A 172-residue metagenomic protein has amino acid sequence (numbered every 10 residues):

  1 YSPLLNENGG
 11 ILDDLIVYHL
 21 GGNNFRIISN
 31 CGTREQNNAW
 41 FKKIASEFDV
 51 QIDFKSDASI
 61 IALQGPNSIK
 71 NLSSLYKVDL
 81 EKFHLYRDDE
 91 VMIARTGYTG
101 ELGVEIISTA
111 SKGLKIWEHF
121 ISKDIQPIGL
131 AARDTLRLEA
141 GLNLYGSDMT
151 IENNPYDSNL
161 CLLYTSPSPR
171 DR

Functional and structural regions predicted by a protein language model:
Y1-L5, G10-L12, A131: Acidic, proline/glycine-enriched N-terminal capping motif
I16-R137, N143-L144: Acidic, low-complexity central loop/insert segments
G141-I151: Short glycine/threonine-rich loop-to-helix capping motif typified by GTGT followed within a few residues by an Asp-Pro
P155-D157: Active-site/ligand-binding loops adjacent to catalytic centers
C161: A glycine- and small/hydrophobic-rich beta-loop-beta segment that serves as a flexible "lid/hinge" or phosphate-binding
Y164-D171: Conserved small/polar residues in nucleotide/adenosyl-binding loops
